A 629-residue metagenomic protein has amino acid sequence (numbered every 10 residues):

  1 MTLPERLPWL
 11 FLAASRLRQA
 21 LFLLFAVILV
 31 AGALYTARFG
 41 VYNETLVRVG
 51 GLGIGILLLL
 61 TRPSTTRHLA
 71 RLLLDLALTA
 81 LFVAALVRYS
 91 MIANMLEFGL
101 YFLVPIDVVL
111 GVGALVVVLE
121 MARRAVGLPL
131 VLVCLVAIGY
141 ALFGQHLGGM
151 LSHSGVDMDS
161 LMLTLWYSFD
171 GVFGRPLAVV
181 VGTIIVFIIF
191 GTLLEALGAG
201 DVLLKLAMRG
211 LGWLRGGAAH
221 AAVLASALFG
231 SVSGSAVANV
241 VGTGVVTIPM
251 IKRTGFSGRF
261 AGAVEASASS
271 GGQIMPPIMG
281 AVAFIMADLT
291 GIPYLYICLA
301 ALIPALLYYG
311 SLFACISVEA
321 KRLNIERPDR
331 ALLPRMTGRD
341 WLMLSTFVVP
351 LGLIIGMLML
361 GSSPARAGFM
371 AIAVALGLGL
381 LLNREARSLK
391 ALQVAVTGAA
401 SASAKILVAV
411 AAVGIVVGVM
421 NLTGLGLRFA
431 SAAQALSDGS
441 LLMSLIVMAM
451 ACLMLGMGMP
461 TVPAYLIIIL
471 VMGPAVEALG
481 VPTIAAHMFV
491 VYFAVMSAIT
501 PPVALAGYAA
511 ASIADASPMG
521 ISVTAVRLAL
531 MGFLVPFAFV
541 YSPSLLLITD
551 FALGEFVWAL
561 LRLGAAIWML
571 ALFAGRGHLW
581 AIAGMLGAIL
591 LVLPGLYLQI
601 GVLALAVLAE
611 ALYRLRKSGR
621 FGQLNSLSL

Functional and structural regions predicted by a protein language model:
M1-F98, V108-V112, S626: Conserved, well-structured core domains of diverse proteins
T2-Q19, L299-A402, L505-L591: Long, contiguous bundles of hydrophobic transmembrane helices that form the permeation core of multi-pass
F39-G40, A93-L100, M162-L163, M420-L436 (+1 more regions): Membrane-interface helix termini and inter-helical loops of multi-pass transporters
L73-A84, S90-M95, V108-Y167: Hydrophobic or amphipathic alpha-helical targeting/insertion segments
V104-V109, G171-T183, R209-V223, T254-F260 (+6 more regions): Membrane-interfacial loop-to-helix junctions in multi-pass transporters
E120, A125, L135-M150, M158-D159 (+9 more regions): Core transmembrane alpha-helical segments of multi-pass membrane transporters/permeases
G191-E195, S226-S235, S267-Q273, L358 (+4 more regions): Transmembrane alpha-helix interface/packing and boundary motifs in multi-pass membrane proteins, characterized by
L204-G272, V282-I285, G291, T461-Y492 (+1 more regions): Hydrophobic transmembrane alpha-helices that form the pore/transport pathway of multi-pass ion and small-solute
